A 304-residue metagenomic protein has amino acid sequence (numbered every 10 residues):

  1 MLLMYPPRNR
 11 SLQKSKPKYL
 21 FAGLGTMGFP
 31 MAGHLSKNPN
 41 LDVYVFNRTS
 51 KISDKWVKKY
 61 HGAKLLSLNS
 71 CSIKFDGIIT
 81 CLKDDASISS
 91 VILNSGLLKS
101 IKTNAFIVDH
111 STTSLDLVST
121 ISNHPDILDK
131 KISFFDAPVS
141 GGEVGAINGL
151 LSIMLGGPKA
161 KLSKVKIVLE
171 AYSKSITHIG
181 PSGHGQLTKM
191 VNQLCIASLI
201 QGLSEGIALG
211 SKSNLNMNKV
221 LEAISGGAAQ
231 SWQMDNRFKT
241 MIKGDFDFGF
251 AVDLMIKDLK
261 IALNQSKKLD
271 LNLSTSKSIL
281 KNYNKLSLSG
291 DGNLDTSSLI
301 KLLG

Functional and structural regions predicted by a protein language model:
L2-C81, S111, E143, H178: NAD(P)+-binding Rossmann beta1-loop-alpha1 motif at the extreme N-terminus of oxidoreductases
L3-S11, S15, L288-G304: NAD(P)-dependent dehydrogenase/reductase Rossmann-like domain
G23, N216-G226, K277-K281: Beta-strand segments within the central parallel beta-sheet cores of soluble alpha/beta enzyme folds
M31-L35, I121, V168, L209: Hydrophobic residues within alpha-helices that form the first helical element adjacent to the glycine-rich loop
L68-F134: Rossmann-fold NAD(P) dinucleotide-binding segment
L93, T112-L194: Rossmann-fold dinucleotide-binding core
N148-G156, T177, P181-S213, E222-N236 (+1 more regions): Active-site-proximal catalytic alpha-helix in oxidoreductases
S182, Q230-D295: Interdomain hinge/lid region at the active-site interface of Rossmann-like NAD(P)-dependent oxidoreductases
